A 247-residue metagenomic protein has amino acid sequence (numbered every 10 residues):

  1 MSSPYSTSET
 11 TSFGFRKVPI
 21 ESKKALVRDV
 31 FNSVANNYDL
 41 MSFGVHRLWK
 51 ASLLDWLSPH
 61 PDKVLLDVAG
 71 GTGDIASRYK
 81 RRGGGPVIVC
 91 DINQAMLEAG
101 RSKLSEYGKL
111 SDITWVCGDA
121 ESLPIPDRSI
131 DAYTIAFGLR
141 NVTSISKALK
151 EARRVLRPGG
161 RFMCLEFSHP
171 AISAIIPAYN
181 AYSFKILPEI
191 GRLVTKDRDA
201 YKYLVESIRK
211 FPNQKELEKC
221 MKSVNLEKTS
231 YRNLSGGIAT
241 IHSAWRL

Functional and structural regions predicted by a protein language model:
M1-R28: N-terminal auxiliary segments of SAM/dcSAM-dependent transferases
V18, S22, L165, H169-C220 (+2 more regions): C-terminal alpha-helical "lid/dimerization" subdomain adjacent to the S-adenosyl-L-methionine
G44-K63: Conserved alpha-helix/loop element of class I SAM-dependent methyltransferases that forms part of the SAM/SAH-binding
V64-S122: Class I SAM-dependent methyltransferase SAM/SAH-binding core
E121-Y133: A short acidic, Gly/Pro-enriched loop at the edge of an enzyme's catalytic core that lines a small-molecule cofactor
D131-I145: A short SAM/SAH-binding and catalytic strip from SAM-dependent methyltransferases
S146-P158: A short glycine-rich, Lys/Arg-flanked "PGG" loop and its adjoining helix->strand segment in the class I
E218, V224-L247: Core SAM-dependent methyltransferase catalytic element
